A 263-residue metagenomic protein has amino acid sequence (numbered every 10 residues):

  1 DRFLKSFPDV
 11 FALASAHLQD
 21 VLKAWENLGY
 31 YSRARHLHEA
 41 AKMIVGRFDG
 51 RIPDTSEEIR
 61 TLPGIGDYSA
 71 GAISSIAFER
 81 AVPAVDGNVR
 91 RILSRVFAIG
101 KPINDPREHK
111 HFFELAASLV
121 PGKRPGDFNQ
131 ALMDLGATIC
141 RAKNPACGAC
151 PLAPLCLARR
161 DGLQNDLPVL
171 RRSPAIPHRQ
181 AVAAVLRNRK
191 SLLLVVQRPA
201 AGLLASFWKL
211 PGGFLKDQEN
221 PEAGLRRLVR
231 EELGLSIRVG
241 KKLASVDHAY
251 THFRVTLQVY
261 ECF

Functional and structural regions predicted by a protein language model:
D1-G148, L152-N165, G234-S236: Catalytic cores of DNA base-excision repair glycosylases
L132, C150, A184, S206 (+1 more regions): A residue-level signal for conserved active-site and pocket-lining positions in enzyme catalytic cores
A149, A153-V182, A249, T256: Acidic, metal-coordinating catalytic segment for phosphate/diphosphate chemistry, firing primarily on the Nudix
A149, V195, L257-E261: Conserved hydrophobic/aromatic beta-strand scaffold that supports enzyme active sites
C156-L157, A200-L203, L215-K216: Short, catalytically relevant binding-site loops at active-site mouths
Q164-K209, R238-K241: N-terminal strand-loop-strand
L210-A244: The catalytic Nudix box helix
L235-F263: Active-site-adjacent beta-strand/loop module that shapes the phosphate/pyrophosphate-binding cleft
